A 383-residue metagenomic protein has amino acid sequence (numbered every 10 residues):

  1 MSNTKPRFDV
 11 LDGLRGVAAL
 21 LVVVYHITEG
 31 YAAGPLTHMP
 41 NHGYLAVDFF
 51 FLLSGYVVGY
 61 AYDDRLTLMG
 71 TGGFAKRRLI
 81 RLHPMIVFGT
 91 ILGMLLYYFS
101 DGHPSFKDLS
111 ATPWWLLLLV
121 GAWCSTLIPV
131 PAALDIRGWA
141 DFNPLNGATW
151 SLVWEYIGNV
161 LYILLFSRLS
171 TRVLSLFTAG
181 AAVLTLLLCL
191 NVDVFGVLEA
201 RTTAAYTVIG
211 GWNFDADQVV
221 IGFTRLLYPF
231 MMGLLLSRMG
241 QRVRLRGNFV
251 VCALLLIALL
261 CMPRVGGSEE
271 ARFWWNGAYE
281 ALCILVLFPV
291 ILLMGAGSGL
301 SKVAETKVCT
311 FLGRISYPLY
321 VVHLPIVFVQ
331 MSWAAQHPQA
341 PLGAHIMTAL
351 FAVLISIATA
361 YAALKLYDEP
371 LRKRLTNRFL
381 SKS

Functional and structural regions predicted by a protein language model:
M1-L11, V17-G43, G59-G73, V130-A140 (+3 more regions): Alpha-helical transmembrane segments in multi-pass integral membrane proteins
L11, G73-F74, L82, S151 (+1 more regions): Alpha-helical transmembrane segments and their helix-entry boundary regions
F51-A61: Central hydrophobic cores of alpha-helical transmembrane segments in multi-pass inner-membrane proteins across all
L68-P84, S105-W115, V160: Membrane-interfacial loop-to-helix junctions in multi-pass inner-membrane proteins
R78, L82-I86, I315-V322: Loop-to-transmembrane-helix entry motif
I86-Y156, L187-D217, L282-G297: Membrane-interface helix-loop-helix regions
G89, G93, Y162, F288 (+2 more regions): Alpha-helical transmembrane segments of multipass membrane proteins
